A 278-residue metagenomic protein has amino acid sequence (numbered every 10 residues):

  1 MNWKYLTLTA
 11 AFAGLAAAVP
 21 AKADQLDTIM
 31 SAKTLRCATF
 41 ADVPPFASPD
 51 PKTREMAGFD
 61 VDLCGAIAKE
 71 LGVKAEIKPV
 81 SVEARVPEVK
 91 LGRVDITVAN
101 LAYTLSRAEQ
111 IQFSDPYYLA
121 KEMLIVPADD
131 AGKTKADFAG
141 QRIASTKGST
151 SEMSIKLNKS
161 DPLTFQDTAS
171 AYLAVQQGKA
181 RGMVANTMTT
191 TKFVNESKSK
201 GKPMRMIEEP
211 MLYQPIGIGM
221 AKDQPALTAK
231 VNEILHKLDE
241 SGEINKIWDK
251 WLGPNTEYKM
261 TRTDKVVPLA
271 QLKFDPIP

Functional and structural regions predicted by a protein language model:
A17-A23: Sec/Tat signal peptide C-region and signal peptidase I cleavage site
D24-N100, E109: Extracytoplasmic small-molecule ligand-binding "clamshell" domains of the periplasmic binding protein/Venus flytrap
L26, V126-I143: Flexible hinge/capping segments at coil-to-helix
A41, L119-V126, T191, N195-L235 (+1 more regions): Periplasmic-binding protein-like
F59, I111-M123, F138-A139, K156 (+1 more regions): Short Pro/Gly-enriched coil loops immediately N-terminal to beta-strands
V61, E76-P87, K147-G148, L163-Q177 (+1 more regions): Short helix-initiation/N-cap motifs at beta->coil->alpha
V61-E70, D137, Q141-R142, S149 (+1 more regions): Extended ligand-binding regions for polar small-molecule ligands
A84-P87, L101-E109, S154-L157, R181-L212: A ligand-binding cleft/hinge motif common to bilobed small-molecule-binding domains
